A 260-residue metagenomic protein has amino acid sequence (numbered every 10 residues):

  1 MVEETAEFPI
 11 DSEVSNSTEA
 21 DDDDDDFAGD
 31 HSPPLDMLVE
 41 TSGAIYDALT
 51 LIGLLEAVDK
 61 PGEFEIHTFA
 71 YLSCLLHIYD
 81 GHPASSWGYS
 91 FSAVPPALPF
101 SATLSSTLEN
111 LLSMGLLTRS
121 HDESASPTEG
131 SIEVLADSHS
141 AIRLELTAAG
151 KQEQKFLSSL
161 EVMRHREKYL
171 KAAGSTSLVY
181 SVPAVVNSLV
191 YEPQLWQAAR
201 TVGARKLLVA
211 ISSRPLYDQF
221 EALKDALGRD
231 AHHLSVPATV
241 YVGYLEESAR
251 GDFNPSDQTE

Functional and structural regions predicted by a protein language model:
V2-E260: Domain-edge interaction signal
